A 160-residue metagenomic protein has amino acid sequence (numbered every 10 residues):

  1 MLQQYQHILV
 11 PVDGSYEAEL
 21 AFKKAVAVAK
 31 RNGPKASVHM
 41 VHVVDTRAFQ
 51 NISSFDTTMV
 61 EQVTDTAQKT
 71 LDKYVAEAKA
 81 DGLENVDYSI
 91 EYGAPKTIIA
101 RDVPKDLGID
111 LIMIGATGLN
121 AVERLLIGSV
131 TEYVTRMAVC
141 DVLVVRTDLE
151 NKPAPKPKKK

Functional and structural regions predicted by a protein language model:
M1-Q3, A76-I112, L149-K160: Structural beta-alpha unit
L2-S53, D81, K160: Small/aliphatic-rich secondary-structure junction motif
Q4, P104-P153, K159: Gly/Ser-rich helix-loop-strand patches that form or flank binding pockets for ribonucleotide-derived cofactors
A21, Q50-S53, I98-R101, R124-L126 (+1 more regions): Short, well-ordered secondary-structure micro-motifs
K24, V63-Y74, I98: Short, solvent-exposed amphipathic alpha-helices that sit in or adjacent to ligand/effector-binding or catalytic
H39-V41, D87-E91, L143: General small-molecule cofactor/ligand-binding pocket signal
H42-K69, K152-K160: Acidic, proline/glycine-rich short linear motifs
F55, I90-A94, T117: Short beta->alpha linker loops
